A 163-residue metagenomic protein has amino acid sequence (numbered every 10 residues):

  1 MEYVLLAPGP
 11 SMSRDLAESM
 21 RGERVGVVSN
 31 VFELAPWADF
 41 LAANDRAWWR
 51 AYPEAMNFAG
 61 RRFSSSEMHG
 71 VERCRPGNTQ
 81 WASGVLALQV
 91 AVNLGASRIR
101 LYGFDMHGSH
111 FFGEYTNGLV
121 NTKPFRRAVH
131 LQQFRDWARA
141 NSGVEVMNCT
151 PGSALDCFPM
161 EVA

Functional and structural regions predicted by a protein language model:
M1-A163: Metal-ion/cofactor- or nucleotide/acyl-coenzyme-handling active-site neighborhoods
